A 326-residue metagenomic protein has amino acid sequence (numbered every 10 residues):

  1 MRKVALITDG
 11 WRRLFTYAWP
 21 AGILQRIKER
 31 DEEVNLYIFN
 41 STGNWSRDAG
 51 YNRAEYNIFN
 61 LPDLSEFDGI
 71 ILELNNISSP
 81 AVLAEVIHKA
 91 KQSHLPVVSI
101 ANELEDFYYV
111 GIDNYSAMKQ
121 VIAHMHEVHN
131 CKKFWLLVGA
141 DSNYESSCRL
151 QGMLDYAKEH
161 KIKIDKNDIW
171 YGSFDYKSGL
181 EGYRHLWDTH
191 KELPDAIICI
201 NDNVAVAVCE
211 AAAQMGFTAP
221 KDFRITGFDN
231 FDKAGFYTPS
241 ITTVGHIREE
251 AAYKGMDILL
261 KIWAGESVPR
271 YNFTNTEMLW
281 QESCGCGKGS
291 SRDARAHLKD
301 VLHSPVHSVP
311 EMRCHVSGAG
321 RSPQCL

Functional and structural regions predicted by a protein language model:
M1-A123, W187-E192, E311, G318-C325: Alpha-helical recognition/docking segments in bacterial nutrient-uptake and carbohydrate-utilization systems
R2-K3, I122-K132, T276: Nucleotide donor/acceptor-binding cores
T8-A18, I38-R53, N76-S78, Y109-Q120 (+5 more regions): Hinge/beta->alpha junction and helix N-cap segments in small-molecule ligand-binding domains
E29-E32, A157-I164, H190-E192, Q214-A219: Short helix-capping segments at alpha-helix termini
D68, C131-F134, D195: Short acidic/polar active-site loop segments enriched in Thr and Asp
G182-H303, E311: Flexible loop/turn connectors
